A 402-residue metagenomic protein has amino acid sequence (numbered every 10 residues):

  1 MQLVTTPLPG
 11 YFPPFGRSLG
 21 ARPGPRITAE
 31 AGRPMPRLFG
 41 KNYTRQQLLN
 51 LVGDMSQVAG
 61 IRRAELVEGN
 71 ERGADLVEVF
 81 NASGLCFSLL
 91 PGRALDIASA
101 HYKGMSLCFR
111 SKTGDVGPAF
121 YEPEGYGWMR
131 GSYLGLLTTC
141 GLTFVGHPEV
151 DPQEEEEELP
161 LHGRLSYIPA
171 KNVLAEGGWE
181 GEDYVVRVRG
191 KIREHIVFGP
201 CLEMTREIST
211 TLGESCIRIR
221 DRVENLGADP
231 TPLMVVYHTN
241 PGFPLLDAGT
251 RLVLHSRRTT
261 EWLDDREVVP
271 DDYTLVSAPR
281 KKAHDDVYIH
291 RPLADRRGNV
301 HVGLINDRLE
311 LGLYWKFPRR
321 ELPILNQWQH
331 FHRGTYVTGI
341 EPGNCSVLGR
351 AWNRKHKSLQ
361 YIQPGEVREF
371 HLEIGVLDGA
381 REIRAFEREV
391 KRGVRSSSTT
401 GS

Functional and structural regions predicted by a protein language model:
M1-P34, E122: N-terminal amphipathic/basic-hydrophobic helices that include classical n-h-c signal peptides and signal-anchor
I27, G32-R218, P230-P232, P241-A278 (+1 more regions): Surface-exposed acidic/polar loop and edge beta-strand patches at domain peripheries
V223-G227: Asparagine-centered strand-capping/turn motif at beta-strand->loop junctions
H284-I289: Solvent-exposed, flexible loop/coil segments flanking beta-strands in beta-rich domains
